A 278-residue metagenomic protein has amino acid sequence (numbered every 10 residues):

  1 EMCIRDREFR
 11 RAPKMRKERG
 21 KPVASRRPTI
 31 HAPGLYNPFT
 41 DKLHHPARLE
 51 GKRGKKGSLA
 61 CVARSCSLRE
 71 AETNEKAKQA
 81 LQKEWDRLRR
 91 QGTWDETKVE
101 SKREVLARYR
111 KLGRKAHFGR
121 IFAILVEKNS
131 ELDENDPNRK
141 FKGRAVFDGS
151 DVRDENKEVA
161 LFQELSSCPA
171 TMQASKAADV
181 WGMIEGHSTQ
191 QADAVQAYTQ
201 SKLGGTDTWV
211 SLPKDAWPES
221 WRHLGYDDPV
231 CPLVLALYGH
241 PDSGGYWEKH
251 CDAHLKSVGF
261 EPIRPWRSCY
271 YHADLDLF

Functional and structural regions predicted by a protein language model:
M2-I4: Short, small-residue-biased leader/transition segments that mark boundaries at the very start of proteins
F9, P13-R16: Long, serine/threonine/proline-rich intrinsically disordered regions in eukaryotic cortical polarity
K17-Y109, A116, L132-A145, G149-F162: Reverse-transcribing Pol proteins
E84-R87, Q91, W181, H250-V258: Generic, well-ordered alpha-helical scaffold segments in large soluble proteins
T93-W94, H187, Y226, F260-E261: Short aromatic/hydrophobic-glycine micro-motifs
E100-R103, G113-P241, G245-E248, D252: Catalytic-core region of right-hand nucleic acid polymerases
R110-K115, Q200-K202, Y270-H272, F278: Short glycine-biased active-site loop of nucleotidyltransferases that positions the nucleotide triphosphate and helps
W247-F278: Active-site palm subdomain of RNA-directed nucleic acid polymerases
